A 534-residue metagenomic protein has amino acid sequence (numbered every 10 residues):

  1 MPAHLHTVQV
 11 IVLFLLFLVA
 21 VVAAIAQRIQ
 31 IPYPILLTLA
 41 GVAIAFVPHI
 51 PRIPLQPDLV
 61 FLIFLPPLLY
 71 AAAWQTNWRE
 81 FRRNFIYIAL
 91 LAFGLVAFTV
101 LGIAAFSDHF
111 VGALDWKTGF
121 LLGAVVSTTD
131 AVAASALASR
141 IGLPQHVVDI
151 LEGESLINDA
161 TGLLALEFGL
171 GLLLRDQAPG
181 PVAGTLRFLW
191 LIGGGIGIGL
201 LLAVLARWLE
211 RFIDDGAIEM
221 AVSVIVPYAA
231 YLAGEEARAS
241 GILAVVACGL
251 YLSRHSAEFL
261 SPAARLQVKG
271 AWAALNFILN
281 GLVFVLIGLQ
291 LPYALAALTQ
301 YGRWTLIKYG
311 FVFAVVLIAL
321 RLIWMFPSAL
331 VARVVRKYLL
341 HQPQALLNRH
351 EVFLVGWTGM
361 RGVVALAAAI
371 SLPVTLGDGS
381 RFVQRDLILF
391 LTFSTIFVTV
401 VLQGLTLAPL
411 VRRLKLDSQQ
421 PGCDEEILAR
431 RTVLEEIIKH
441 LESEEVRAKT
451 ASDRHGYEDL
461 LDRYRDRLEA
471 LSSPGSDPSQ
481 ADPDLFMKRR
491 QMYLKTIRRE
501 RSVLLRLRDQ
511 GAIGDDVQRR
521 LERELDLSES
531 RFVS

Functional and structural regions predicted by a protein language model:
M1-L428, S443, L485-K488, L505-V533: Transmembrane helical cores of multi-pass secondary ion antiporters/exchangers
L16-F17, T129, V401, T432-E436 (+1 more regions): Short acidic alpha-helix initiation/capping motifs at coil-to-helix transition points, especially at protein N-termini
G379-F382, T450, S476-D477: Intrinsically disordered, low-complexity coil segments
L414-G475: Long, amphipathic alpha-helical stalk/connector segments used for oligomerization, subunit docking, or mechanical
L434, I438, Y457-L468, R490-R501 (+1 more regions): Short amphipathic alpha-helical coiled-coil/interface segments
R467-D477, V503-R506, L527-S534: Amphipathic alpha-helical coiled-coil segments
G475-K488: Long amphipathic all-alpha helical oligomerization modules
